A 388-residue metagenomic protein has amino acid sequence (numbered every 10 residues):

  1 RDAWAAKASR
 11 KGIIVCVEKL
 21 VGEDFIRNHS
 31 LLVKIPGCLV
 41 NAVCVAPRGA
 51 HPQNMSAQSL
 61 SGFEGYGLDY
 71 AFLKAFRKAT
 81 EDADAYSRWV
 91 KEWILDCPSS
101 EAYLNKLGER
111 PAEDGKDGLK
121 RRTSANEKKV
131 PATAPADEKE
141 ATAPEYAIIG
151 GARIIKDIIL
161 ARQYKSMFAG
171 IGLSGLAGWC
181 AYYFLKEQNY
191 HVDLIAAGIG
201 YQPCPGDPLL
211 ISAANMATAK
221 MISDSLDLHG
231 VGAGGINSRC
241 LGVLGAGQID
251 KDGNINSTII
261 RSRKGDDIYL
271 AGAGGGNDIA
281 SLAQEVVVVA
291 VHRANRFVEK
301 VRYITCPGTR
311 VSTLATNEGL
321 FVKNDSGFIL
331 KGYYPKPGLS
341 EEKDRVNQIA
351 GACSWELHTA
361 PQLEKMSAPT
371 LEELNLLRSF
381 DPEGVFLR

Functional and structural regions predicted by a protein language model:
R1-E138, C204-L374, G384: Conserved phosphate- and dinucleotide-binding cores of soluble alpha/beta proteins, encompassing both enzyme active
R10, E109-A217: N-terminal active-site beta-alpha-beta segment that forms phosphate/nucleotide-binding and substrate-recognition loops
I149-Q163, T370-L387: Membrane-embedded hairpin module used as a gating/binding unit in multi-pass transport and secretion proteins
